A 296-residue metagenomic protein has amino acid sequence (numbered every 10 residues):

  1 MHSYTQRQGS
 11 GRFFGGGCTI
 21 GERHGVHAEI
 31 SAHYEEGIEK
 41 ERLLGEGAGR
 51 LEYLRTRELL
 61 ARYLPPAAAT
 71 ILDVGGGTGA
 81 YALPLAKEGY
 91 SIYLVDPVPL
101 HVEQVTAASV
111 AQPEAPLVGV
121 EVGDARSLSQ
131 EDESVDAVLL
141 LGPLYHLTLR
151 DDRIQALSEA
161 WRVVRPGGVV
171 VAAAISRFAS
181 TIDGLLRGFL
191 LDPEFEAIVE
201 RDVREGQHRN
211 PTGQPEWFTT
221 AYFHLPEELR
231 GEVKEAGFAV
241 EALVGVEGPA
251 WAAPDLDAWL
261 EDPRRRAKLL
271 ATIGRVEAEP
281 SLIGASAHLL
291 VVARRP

Functional and structural regions predicted by a protein language model:
C18-A67, A80, P84, Q104 (+1 more regions): Conserved class I S-adenosyl-L-methionine
L72, G79-S127: Class I SAM-dependent methyltransferase SAM/SAH-binding core
R126-V138: A short acidic, Gly/Pro-enriched loop at the edge of an enzyme's catalytic core that lines a small-molecule cofactor
D136-D151: A short SAM/SAH-binding and catalytic strip from SAM-dependent methyltransferases
L147, G213-E227: Acceptor-substrate binding/catalytic loop of class I
I154-P166: A short glycine-rich, Lys/Arg-flanked "PGG" loop and its adjoining helix->strand segment in the class I
V169-D202: Conserved class I S-adenosyl-L-methionine
E232, A236-P296: C-terminal lobe and adjacent flexible extensions of AdoMet/dcAdoMet transferase-like proteins
